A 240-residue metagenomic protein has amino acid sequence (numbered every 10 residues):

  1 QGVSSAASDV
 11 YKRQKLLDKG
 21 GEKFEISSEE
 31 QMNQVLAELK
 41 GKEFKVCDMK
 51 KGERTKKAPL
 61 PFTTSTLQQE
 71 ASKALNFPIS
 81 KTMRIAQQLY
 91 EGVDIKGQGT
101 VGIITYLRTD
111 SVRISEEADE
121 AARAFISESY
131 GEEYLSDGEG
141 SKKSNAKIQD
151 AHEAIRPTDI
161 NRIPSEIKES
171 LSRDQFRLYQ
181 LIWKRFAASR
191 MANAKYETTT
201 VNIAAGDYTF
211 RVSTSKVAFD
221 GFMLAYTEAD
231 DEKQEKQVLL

Functional and structural regions predicted by a protein language model:
Q1-A7, Y11: Single conserved hydrophobic/aromatic residue that forms the stacking wall/gate of nucleotide- or nucleobase-binding
S5, T198-N202: A short glycine-rich, hydrophobically flanked beta-strand micro-motif that places a catalytic Asp/Glu for divalent metal
S8-D9, A204-Y208: Short acidic-glycine loop/turn motifs at beta-strand connectors
S8-D9, K19-G20, K195: Short, ordered beta-strand-loop transition motifs
K12-F24, M32-V35, Y208-L240: Long, low-complexity, charged/polar intrinsically disordered regions in eukaryotic proteins
L16, R108, P157-D159, A205 (+1 more regions): Flexible glycine-/small-residue-rich
E30-Q180, F186, R190, A194-T198 (+1 more regions): Structured DNA-binding interfaces in DNA transaction proteins
